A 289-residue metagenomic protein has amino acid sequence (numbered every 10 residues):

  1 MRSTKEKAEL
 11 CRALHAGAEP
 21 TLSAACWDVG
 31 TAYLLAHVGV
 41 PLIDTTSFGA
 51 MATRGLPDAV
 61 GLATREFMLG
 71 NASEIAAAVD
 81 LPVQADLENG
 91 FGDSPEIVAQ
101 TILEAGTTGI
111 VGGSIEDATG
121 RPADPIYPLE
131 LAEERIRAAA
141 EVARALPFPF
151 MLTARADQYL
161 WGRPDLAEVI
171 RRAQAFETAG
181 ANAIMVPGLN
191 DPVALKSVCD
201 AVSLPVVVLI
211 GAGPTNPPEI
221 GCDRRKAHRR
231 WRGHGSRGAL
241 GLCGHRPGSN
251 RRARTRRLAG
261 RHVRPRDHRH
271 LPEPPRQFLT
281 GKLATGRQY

Functional and structural regions predicted by a protein language model:
R2-L14, P20-R230, S236-G244, Q277-F278: Alpha/beta enzyme core
R2-T4, R232-L283: Extended, intrinsically disordered, low-complexity segments
